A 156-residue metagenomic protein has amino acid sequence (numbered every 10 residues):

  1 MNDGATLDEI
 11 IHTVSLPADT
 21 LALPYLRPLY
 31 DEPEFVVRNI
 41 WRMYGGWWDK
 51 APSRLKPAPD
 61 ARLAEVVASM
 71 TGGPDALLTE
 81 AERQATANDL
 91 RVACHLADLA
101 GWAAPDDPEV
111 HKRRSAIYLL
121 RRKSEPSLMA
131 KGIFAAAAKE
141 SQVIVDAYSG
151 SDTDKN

Functional and structural regions predicted by a protein language model:
M1-N156: Accessory terminal helices/loops
